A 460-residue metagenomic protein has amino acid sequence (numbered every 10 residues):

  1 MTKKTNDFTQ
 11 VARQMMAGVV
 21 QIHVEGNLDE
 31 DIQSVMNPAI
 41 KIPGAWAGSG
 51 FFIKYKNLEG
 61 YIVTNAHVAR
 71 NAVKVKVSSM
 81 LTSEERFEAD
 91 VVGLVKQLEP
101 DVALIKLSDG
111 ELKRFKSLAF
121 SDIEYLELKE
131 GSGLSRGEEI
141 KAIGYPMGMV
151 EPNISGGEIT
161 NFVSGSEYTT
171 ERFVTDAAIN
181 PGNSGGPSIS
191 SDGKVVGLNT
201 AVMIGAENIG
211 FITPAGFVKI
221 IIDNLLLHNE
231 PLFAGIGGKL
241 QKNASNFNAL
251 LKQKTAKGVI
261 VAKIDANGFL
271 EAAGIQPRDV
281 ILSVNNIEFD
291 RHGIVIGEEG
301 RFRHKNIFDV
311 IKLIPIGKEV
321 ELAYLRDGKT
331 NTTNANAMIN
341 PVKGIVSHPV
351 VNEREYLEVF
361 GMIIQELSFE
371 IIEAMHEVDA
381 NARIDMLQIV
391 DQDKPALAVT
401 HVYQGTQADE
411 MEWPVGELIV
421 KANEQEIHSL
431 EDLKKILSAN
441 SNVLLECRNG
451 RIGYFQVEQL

Functional and structural regions predicted by a protein language model:
T2-A12, K113-F115, M147, V195-T255 (+6 more regions): C-terminal cap/linker of serine protease catalytic domains
T2-Q10, D29-V63, E85-D90, E127 (+3 more regions): A conserved glycine-rich beta-strand in the N-terminal activation segment of trypsin-fold
D7, P43, V68-R70, V95-K96 (+4 more regions): Flexible, gly/ser-rich surface segments that form the specificity/activation loops bordering the active-site cleft
G18-H23, G60-N65, D90, G133-P146 (+6 more regions): Active-site-proximal beta-strands of protease catalytic cores
M36-P43, S108-Y125, P152-E207, A215 (+3 more regions): Active-site region of chymotrypsin-like
S49, E124, A177-G182, G186-P187 (+4 more regions): PDZ/PDZ-like domain segments forming the peptide/carboxylate-binding groove, activating on the N-terminal beta-strands
I53-A103, L107-E111, G216: Catalytic-histidine neighborhood of serine endopeptidases, predominantly the chymotrypsin-like S1/PA family
R70, S283-E321, K421-E446: PDZ domains, with a preference for the canonical peptide-binding region formed by the helix
